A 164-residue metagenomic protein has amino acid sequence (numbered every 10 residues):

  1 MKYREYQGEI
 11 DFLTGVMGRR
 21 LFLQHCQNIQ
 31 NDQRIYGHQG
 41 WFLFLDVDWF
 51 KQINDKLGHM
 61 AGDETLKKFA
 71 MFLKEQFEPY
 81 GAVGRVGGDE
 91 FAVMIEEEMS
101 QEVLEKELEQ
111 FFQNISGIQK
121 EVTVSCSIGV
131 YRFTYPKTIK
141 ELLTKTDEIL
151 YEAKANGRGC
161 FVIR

Functional and structural regions predicted by a protein language model:
M1-F12, M17-N31, G81-A82, M94: Signal-transducing coiled-coil linker helices
G8-F12, L45-M60, F77, I95-E96: Active-site loop/short helix in cyclic nucleotide turnover domains
D11-T14, L43-D46, G88, T146: Conserved metal-coordinating catalytic motifs of nucleotidyl cyclase and c-di-GMP turnover enzymes
H25-L57, G84: Active-site-proximal structural segments of metal-dependent nucleotidyl cyclase/transferase enzymes
N54-G62, G87-G88, G157-R158: A short glycine-centered flexible hinge/capping loop motif at secondary-structure junctions
K68-Y135, E141, I163: GGDEF/GGEEF active-site signature
T144-R164: Catalytic/regulatory signature loops of cyclic-dinucleotide turnover enzymes and related class III nucleotidyl cyclases
